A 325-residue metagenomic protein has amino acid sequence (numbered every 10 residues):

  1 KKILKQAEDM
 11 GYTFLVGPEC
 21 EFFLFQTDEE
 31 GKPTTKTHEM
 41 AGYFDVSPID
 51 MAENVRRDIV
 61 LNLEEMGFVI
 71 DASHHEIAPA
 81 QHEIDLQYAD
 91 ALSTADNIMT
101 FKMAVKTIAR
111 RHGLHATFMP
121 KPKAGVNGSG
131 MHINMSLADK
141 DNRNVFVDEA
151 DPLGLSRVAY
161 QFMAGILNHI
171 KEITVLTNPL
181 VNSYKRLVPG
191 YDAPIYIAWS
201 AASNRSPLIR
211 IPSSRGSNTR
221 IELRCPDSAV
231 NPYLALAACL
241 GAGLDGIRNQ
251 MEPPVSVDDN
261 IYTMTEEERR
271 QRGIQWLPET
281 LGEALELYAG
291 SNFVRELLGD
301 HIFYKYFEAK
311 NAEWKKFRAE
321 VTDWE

Functional and structural regions predicted by a protein language model:
K1-E325: Glycine-rich, acidic/polar active-site loops that bind/position phosphate-bearing ligands
